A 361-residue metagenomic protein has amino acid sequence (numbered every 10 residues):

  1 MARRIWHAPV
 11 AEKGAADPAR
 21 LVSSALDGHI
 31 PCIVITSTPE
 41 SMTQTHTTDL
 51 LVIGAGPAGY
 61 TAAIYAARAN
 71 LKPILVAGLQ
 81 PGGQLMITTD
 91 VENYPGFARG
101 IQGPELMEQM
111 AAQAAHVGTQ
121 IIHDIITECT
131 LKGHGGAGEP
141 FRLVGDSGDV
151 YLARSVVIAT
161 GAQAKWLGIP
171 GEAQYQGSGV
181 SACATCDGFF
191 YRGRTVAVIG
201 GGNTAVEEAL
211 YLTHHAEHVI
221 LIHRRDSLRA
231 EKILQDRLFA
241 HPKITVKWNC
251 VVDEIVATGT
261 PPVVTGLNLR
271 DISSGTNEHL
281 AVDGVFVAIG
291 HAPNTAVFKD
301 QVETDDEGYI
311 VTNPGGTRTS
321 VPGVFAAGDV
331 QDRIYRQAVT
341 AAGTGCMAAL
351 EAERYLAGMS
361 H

Functional and structural regions predicted by a protein language model:
Q44-V117, V206-K232, F239, D305 (+1 more regions): Beta1-alpha1 glycine-rich phosphate/pyrophosphate-binding loop at the start of Rossmann-like nucleotide-binding domains
H46, A114-G145, V150-A153, T213-P314 (+1 more regions): A Rossmann-like FAD-binding core segment of flavoenzymes
G56-P57, Q80, A162-A164, N203-T204 (+1 more regions): Residue-level detector of alpha-helix initiation sites
Q163, G168, Q174-F190, A288-Y335 (+3 more regions): FAD-site-proximal beta/loop scaffold in flavoenzymes
